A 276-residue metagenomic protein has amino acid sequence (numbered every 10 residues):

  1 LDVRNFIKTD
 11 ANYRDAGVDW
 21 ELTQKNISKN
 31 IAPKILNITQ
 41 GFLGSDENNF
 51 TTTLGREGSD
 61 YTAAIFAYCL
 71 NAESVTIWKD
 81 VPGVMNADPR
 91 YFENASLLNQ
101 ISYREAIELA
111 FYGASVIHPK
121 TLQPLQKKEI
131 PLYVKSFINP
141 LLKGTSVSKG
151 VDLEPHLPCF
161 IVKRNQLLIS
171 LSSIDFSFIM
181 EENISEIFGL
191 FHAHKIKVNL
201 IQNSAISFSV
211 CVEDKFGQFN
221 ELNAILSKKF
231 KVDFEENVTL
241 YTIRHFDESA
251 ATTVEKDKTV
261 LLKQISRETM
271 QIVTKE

Functional and structural regions predicted by a protein language model:
L1-I117, L122, K275: Nucleotide/pyrophosphate-binding catalytic subdomain
L1-V3, A32-I35, E47-N49, L70-S74 (+7 more regions): Short coil/turn connectors at secondary-structure junctions
I7, S45-E47, V84-M85, P140-K143 (+2 more regions): Flexible loop/turn segments at secondary-structure boundaries
N30-D46, L109-Y133, S170-I184, E235-V254: Electropositive, surface-exposed helix/loop patches at the edges of structured domains that serve as adaptable
Q100-S148, L153-H156, R164-Q166: A conserved active-site cap/scaffold subdomain adjacent to cofactor or substrate pockets
K143-E276: A conserved regulatory-domain signal marking ACT and ACT-like small-molecule sensing domains and adjacent regulatory
